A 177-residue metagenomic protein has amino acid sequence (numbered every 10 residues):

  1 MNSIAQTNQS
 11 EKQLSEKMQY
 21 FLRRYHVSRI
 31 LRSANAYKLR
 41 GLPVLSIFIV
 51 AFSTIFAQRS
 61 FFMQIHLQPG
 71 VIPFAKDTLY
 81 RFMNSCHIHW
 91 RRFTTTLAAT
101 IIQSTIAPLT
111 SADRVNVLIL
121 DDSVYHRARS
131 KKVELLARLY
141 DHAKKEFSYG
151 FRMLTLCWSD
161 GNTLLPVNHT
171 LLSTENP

Functional and structural regions predicted by a protein language model:
M1-P177: Conserved, well-structured functional cores that handle cations and Mg-NTP chemistry
